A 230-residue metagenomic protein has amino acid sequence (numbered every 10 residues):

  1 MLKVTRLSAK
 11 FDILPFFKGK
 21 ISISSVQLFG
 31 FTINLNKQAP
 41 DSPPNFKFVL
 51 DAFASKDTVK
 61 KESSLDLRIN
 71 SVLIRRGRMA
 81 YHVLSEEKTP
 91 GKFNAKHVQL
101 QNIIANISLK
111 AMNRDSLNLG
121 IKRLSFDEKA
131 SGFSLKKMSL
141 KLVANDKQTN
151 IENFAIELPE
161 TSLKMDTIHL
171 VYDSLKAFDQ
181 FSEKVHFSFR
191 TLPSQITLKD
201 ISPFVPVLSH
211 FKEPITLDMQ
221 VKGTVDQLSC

Functional and structural regions predicted by a protein language model:
M1, F16, T224-C230: Short, intrinsically disordered, charge-balanced linker/junction segments flanking boundaries in proteins
M1, K122-L124, F133-K136, T149: N-terminal amphipathic/hydrophobic interface segments
M1-S116, S131-S134, L158-S174, F178-F187 (+1 more regions): Secondary-structure transition motifs
N113, L142-Q148, T224-Q227: Short, solvent-exposed coil/turn segments at beta-strand boundaries
I121-L124, Q148-A155, D226-C230: Transmembrane beta-strand segments that form the barrel wall of outer-membrane beta-barrel proteins
G132, F211-E213: Short sequence motifs at beta-strands and strand-loop junctions characteristic of Gram-negative outer-membrane
M138, I215-L217: Hydrophobic, lipid-facing positions within transmembrane beta-strands of outer-membrane proteins
